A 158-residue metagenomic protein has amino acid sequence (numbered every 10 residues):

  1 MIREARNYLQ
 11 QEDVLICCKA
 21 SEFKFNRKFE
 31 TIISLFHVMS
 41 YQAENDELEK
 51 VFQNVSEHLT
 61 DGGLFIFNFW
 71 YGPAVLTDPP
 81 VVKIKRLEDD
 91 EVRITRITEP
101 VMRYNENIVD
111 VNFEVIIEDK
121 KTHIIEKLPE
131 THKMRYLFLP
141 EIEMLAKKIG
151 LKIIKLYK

Functional and structural regions predicted by a protein language model:
M1: Conserved short alpha-helix immediately C-terminal to the canonical SAM/SAH-binding motif I of Rossmann-like
A5-R6: Conserved SAM-binding loop
Q10-F25: Conserved SAM-binding strand-loop segment of SAM-dependent methyltransferases
D13-V14, K152-K155: Conserved beta-strand segments of alpha/beta enzyme cores
E30-E47: A short SAM/SAH-binding and catalytic strip from SAM-dependent methyltransferases
E49-D61: A short glycine-rich, Lys/Arg-flanked "PGG" loop and its adjoining helix->strand segment in the class I
G62-F69: Conserved beta-strand signature within the Rossmann-like core of class I S-adenosyl-L-methionine
F69-E143: SAM-dependent methyltransferase
